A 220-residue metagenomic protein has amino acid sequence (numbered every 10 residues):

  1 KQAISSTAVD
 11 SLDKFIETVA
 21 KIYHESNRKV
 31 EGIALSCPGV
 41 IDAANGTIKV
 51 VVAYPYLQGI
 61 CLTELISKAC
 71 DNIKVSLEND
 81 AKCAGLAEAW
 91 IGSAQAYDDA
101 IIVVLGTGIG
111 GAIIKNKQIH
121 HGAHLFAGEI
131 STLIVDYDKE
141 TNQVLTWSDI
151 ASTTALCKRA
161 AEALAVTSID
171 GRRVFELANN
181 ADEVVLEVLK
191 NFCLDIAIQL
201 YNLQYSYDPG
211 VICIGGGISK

Functional and structural regions predicted by a protein language model:
K1, I102-I119: Gly/Thr-rich phosphate-binding beta-strand-loop-beta motif of the actin/hexokinase/Hsp70
K1-G32, D42-T47, T63-V75, A87-D99 (+1 more regions): ATP-binding/phosphotransfer module of carbohydrate and carboxylate kinases, centering on a glycine-rich
A3-S5, Y54, L125: Residue-level structural signal for beta-strand termini and adjacent loop
E31, C37, K115-N116: A cytosolic small-molecule/anion-sensing beta-strand core signal
T47-G59: A charged helix-plus-loop insertion that forms the helical arch/lid used to bind and gate nucleic-acid substrates
L77-A81: Short loop/edge segments at beta-strand edges and connector loops that shape dinucleotide/nucleotide cofactor-binding
A87-E88, A112-N116, H120-G122, I134-D136: Short beta-strand-to-turn element immediately C-terminal to the catalytic PLP-Schiff-base lysine in fold type I
F126-I130: Structural signature of FAD isoalloxazine-binding scaffolds in flavoprotein oxidoreductases
